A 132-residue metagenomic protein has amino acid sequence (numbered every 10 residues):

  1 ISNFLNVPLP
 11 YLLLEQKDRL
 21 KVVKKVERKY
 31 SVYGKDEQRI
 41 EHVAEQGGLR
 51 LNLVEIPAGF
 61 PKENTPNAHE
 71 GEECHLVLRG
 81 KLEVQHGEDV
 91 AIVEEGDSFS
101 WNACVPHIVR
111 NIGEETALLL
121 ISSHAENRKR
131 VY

Functional and structural regions predicted by a protein language model:
N3-G48: A short, N-terminal "cap"/entry segment at the start of jelly-roll beta-barrel domains of the cupin/DSBH fold
K29-T65, S122-N127: A short glycine-rich, His/Asp/Glu-containing loop-to-beta-strand
N64, V84-Q85, H107-E114: Short beta-strand His + acidic residue motifs that chelate non-heme Fe in jelly-roll/DSBH and cupin folds
E70-G87: Glycine- and acidic-residue-biased ligand/ion/polar-headgroup-sensing regions
G87-C104: Short acidic-glycine-tyrosine-enriched beta hairpin
C104-V105, H124: Short, surface-exposed secondary-structure boundary micro-motifs
